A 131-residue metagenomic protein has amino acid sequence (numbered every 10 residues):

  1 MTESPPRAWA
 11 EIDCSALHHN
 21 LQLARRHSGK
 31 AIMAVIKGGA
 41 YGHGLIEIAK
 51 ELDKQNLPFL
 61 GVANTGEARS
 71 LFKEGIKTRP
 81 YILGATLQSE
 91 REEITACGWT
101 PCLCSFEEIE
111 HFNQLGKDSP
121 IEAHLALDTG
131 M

Functional and structural regions predicted by a protein language model:
T2-S4, A8-E11, A16-H19, K30-M131: Active-site-proximal beta-alpha core segment in soluble small-molecule metabolic enzymes
H27: Conserved PLP-enzyme active-site core in the AAT-like
